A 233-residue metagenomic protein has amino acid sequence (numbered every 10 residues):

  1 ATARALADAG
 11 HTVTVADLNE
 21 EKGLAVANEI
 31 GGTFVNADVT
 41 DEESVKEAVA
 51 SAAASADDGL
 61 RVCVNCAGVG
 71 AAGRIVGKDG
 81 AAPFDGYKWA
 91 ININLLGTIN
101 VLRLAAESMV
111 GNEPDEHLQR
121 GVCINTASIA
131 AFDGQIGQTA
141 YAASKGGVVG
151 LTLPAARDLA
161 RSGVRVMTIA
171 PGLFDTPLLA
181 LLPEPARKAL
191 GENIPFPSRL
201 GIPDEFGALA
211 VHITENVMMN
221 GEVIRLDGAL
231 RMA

Functional and structural regions predicted by a protein language model:
A1-T14: Canonical Rossmann dinucleotide-binding motif of NAD(H)/NADP(H)-dependent dehydrogenases/reductases, specifically
V69, G80-N100, C123-I124, V148: Catalytic Tyr-X3-Lys loop
G70-K88, E107, G111-H117, G137-A140 (+1 more regions): Conserved mid-core segment of classical short-chain dehydrogenase/reductases
L102, S144, T152: Active-site helix of classical SDR
E107, A156-D158: Alpha-helical segment proximal to the catalytic Tyr-Lys
S128: Residue(s) in the substrate-gating loop at a strand-loop-helix junction that position the organic substrate next
A160-R165, M218-E222: Short, small/polar-rich loop/turn modules that mediate ligand/substrate recognition or access, typified
I202-L226, R231: C-terminal substrate-recognition "lid" of short-chain dehydrogenase/reductases
